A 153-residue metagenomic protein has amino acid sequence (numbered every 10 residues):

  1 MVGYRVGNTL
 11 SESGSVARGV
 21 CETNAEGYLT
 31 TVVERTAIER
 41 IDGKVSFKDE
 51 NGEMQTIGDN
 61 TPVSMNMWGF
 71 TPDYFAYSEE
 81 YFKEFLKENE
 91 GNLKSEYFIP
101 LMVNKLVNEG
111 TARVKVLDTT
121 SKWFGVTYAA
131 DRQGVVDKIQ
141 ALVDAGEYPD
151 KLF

Functional and structural regions predicted by a protein language model:
M1-W123: Unchanged
D118, K151-L152: Short coil/turn segments at secondary-structure boundaries
R132-K151: Long, low-complexity C-terminal extensions of enzymes
